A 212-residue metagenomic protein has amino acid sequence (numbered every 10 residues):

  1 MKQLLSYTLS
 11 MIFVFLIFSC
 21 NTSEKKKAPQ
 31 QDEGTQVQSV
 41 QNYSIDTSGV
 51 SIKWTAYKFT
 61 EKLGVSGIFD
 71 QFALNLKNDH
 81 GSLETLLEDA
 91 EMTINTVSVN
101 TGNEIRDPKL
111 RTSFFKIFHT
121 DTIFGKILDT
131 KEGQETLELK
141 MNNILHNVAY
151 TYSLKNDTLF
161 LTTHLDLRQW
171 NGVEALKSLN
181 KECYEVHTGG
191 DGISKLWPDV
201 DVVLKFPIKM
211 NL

Functional and structural regions predicted by a protein language model:
M1-L9: Bacterial N-terminal signal peptides that target proteins for export
L16-S19: C-terminal motif of bacterial Sec signal peptides marking the signal peptidase cleavage site
N21-L212: Low-complexity, acidic/polar, glycine-enriched regions of mature
